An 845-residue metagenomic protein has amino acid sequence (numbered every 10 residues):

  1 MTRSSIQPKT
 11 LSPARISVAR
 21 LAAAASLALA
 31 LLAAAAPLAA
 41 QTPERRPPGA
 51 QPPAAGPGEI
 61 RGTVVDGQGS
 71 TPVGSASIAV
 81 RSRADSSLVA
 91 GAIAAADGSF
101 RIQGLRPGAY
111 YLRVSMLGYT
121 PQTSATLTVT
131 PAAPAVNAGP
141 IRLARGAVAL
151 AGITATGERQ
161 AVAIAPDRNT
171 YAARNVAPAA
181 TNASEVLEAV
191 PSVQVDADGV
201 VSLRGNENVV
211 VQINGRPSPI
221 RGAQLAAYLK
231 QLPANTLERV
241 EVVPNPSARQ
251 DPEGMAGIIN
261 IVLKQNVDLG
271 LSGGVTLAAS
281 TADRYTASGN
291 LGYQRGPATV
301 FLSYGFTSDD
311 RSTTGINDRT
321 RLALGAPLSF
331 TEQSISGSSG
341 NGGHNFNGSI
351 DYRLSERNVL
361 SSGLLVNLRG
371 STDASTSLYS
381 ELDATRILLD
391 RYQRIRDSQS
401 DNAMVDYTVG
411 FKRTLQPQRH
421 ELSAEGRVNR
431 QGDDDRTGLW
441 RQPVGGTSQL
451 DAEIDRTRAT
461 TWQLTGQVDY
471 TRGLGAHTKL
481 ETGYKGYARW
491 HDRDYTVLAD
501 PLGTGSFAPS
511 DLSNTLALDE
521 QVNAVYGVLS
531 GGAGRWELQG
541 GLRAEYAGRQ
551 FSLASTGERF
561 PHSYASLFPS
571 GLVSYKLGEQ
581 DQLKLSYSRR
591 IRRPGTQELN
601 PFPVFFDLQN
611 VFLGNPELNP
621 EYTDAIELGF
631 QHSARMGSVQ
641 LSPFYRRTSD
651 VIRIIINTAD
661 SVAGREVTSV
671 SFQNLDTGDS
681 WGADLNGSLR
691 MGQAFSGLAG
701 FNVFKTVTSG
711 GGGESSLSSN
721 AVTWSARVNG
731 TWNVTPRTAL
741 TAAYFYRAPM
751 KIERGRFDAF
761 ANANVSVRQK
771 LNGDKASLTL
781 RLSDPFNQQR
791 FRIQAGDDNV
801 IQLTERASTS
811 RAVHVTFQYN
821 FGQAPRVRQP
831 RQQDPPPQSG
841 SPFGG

Functional and structural regions predicted by a protein language model:
P43-P52, V65-T71, S77-R81, S115-L117 (+5 more regions): Short, acidic, small-residue-rich periplasmic hinge/interaction motif at the N-terminus of Gram-negative outer-membrane
R83-S99: Short, acidic Ser/Thr/Gly-rich low-complexity loop/linker segments typical of extracellular and cell-surface proteins
P140-I141, A183-V186, L225-Y228, G254-V275: N-terminal periplasmic accessory domains that precede and gate Gram-negative outer-membrane beta-barrel machines
A189, R216-P244: Short acidic/polar hinge/loop motifs at secondary-structure boundaries that mediate gating or recognition
A279-T314, P327-S375, Q399-Y407, R413 (+2 more regions): Transmembrane beta-barrel wall of Gram-negative outer-membrane proteins
S334, E453-D455, Q463-Q467, F507-L516 (+7 more regions): Outer membrane beta-barrel strand-and-loop segments of large Gram-negative receptors, especially TonB-dependent
N345-R369, R394-S552, L641, D679-F704: Face-selective signature of the C-terminal outer-membrane beta-barrel domain
G432, G548, E579-D624, Y645-V670 (+2 more regions): Surface-exposed extracellular loop regions of Gram-negative outer-membrane beta-barrel proteins, predominantly
